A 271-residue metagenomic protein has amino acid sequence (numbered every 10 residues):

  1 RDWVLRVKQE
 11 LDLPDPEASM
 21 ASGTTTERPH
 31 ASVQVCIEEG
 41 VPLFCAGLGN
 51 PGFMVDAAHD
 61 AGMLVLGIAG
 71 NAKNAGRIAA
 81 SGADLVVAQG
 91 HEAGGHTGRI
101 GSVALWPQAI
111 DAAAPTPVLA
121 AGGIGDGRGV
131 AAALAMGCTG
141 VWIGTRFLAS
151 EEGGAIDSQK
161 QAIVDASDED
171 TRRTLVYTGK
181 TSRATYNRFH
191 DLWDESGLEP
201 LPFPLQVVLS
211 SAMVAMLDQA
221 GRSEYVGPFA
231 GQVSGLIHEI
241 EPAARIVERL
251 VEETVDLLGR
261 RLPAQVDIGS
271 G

Functional and structural regions predicted by a protein language model:
R1, R99, A104-L119, G125-G271: Conserved active-site-proximal phosphate/metal-binding subdomains
R1-A113: Active-site entrance/lid segments in N-terminal catalytic domains of soluble metabolic enzymes
